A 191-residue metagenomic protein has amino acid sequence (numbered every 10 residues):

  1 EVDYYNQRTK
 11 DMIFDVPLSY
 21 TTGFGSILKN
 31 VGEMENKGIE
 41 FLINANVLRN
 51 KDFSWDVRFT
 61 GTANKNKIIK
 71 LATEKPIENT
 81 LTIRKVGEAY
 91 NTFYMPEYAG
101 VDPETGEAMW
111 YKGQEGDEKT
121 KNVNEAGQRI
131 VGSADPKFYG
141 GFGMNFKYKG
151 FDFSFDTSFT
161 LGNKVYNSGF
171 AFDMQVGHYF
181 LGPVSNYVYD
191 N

Functional and structural regions predicted by a protein language model:
E1-G23, F53-W55, T62, N66: Membrane-embedded beta-barrel scaffold of Gram-negative outer-membrane proteins
E1-Y4, I39-V47, W55-A63, G140-F146 (+1 more regions): Membrane-embedded beta-strands that build the outer-membrane beta-barrel scaffold
R8, N36-I39: Oxyanion-binding/catalytic loops of NTP- or PPi-dependent enzymes
K10-D15, F153-F155, K164-N167: Extended hydrophobic-aromatic, low-complexity segments
I13-P17, G38, E115-V123: Active-site-adjacent bridging/hinge elements
T22, G32-N36, S133-K137: Transmembrane beta-barrel outer-membrane domains
K29, N46-A134, V165, M174-G177 (+1 more regions): Conserved small-residue
